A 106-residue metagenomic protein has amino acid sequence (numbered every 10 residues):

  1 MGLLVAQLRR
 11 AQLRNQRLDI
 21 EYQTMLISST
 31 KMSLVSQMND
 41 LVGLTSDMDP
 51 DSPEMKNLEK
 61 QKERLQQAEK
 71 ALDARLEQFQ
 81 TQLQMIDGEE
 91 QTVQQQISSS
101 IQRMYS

Functional and structural regions predicted by a protein language model:
M1-S106: Amphipathic alpha-helical polymerization modules
